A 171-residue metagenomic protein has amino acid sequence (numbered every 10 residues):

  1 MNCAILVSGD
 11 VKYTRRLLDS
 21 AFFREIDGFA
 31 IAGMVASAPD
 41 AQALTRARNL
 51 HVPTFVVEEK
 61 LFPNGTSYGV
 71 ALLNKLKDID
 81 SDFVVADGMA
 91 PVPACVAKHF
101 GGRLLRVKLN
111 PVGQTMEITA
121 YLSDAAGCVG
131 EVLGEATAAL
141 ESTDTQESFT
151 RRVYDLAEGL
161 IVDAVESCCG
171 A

Functional and structural regions predicted by a protein language model:
M1-A171: One-carbon transfer enzymes
